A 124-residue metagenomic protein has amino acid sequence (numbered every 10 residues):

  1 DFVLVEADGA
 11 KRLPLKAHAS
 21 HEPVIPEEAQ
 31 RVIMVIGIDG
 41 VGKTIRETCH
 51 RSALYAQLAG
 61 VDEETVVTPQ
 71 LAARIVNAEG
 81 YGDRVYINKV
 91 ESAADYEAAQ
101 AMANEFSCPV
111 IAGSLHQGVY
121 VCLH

Functional and structural regions predicted by a protein language model:
D1-F2, D8-P109, H116-G118, C122-H124: Conserved catalytic-core segment of NTP-binding enzymes
